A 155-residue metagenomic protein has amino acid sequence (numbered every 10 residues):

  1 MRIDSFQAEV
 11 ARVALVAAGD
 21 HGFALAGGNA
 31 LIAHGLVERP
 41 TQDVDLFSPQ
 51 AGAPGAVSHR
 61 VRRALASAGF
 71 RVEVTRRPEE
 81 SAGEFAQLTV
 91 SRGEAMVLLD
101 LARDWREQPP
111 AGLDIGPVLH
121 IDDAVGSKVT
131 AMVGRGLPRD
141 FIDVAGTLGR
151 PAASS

Functional and structural regions predicted by a protein language model:
M1-S155: Compositionally biased terminal segments of proteins
